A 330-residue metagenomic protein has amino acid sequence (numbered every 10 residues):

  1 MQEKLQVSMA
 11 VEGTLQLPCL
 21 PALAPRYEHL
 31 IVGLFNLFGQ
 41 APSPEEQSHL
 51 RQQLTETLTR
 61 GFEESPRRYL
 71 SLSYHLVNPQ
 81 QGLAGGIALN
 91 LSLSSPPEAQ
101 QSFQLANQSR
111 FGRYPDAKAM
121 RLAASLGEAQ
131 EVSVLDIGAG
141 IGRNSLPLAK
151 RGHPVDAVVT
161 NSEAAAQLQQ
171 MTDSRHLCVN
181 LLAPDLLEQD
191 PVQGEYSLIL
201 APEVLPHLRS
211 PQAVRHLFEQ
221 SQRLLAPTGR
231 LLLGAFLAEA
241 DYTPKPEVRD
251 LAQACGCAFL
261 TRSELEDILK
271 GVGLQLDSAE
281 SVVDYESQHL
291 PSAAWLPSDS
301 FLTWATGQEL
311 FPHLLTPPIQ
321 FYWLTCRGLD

Functional and structural regions predicted by a protein language model:
M1-G127, I141-R151, A157-R175, D185-E188 (+1 more regions): Class I (Rossmann-like) S-adenosyl-L-methionine-dependent methyltransferase catalytic domain, capturing the SAM-binding
Q130-G140: Conserved class I S-adenosyl-L-methionine
L146-A149, F218, Q222: A structural alpha-helix within SAM-dependent methyltransferase catalytic domains
V179-L181: Hydrophobic/aromatic anchor residues within beta-strands of the central parallel beta-sheet of Rossmann-like
L200: A conserved beta-strand element that flanks and buttresses the S-adenosyl-L-methionine
E203-H207: Short catalytic micro-motifs in class I SAM-dependent methyltransferases
L208-Q220: A short, conserved alpha-helix within the catalytic core of class I
L225-L231: Short glycine-dipeptide loop
